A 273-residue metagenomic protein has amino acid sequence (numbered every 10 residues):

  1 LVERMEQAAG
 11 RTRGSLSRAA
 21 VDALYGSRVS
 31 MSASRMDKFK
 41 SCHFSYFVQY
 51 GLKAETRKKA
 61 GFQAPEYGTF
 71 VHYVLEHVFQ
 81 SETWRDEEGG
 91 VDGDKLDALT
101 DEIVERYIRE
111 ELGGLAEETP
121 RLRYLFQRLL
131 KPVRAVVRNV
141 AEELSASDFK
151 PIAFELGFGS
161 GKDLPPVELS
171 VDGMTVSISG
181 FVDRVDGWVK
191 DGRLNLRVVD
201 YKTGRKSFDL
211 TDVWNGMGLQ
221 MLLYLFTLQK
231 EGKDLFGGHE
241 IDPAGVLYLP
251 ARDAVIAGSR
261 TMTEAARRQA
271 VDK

Functional and structural regions predicted by a protein language model:
L1-K273: Structural signature of nuclease core domains in nucleic-acid processing machines
